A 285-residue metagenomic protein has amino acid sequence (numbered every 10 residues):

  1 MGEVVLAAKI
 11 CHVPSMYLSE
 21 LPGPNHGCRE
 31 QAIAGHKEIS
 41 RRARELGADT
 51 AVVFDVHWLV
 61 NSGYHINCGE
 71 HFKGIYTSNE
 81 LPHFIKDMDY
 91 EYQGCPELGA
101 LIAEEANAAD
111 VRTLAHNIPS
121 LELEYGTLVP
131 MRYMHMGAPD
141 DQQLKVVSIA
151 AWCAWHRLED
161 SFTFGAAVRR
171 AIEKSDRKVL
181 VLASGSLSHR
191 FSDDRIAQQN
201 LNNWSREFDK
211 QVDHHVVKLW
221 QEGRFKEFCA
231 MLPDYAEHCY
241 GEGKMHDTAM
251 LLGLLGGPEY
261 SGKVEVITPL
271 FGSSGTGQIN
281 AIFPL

Functional and structural regions predicted by a protein language model:
M1-D49, N61-A166, K174, D194-L285: Flexible, D/E/H-enriched segments
D49-D55, R177-L187: Beta-strand elements within well-structured catalytic alpha/beta cores of enzymes that handle phosphate/sulfate esters
D55-N61: Conserved beta-ketoacyl condensing-enzyme motif
W58, L121, L187: Positions that flank functional sites
A151-A154, S184-S188: Histidine- and/or cysteine-centered catalytic micro-motif in compact active-site loops
A167-R169, L180, S188-D194: Extracytoplasmic, non-cytosolic globular domains
A171-R177: A structural preference for long, well-packed, hydrophobic secondary-structure segments
